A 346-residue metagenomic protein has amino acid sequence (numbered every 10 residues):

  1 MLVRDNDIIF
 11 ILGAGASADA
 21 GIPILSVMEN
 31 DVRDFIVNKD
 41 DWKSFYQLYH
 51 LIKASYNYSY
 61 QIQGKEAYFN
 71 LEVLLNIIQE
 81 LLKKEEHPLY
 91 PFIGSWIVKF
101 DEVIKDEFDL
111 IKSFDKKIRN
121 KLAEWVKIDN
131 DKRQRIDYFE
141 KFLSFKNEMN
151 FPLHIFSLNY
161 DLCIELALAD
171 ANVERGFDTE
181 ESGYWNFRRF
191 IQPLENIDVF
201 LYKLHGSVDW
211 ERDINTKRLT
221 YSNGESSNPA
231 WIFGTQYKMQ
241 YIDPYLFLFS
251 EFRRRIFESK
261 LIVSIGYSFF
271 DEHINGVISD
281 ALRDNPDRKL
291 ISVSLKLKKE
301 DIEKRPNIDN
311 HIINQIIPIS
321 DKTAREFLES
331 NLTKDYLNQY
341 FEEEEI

Functional and structural regions predicted by a protein language model:
M1-A20, L25-A54, L194-N196, S250-I346: SIR2/sirtuin-family catalytic core signature
L2-R4, I11, A20, S55-N196 (+1 more regions): Active-site periphery "cap/insert" segments of enzyme catalytic domains
P23-I24, A169, T216: Short coil/turn segments at secondary-structure boundaries
W125-D131, G234-Y241: Surface-exposed cleft-lining segments at the edges of enzyme active sites
L153-I155, L201, I262, L290: Hydrophobic/aromatic residues located in beta-strands of well-ordered beta-sheets within soluble catalytic
V208-F233: Redox- and metal-dependent alpha/beta enzyme cores, enriched for Fe-S-associated oxidoreductases and cofactor-handling
Y237-F249, F269-F270: A general structural motif
